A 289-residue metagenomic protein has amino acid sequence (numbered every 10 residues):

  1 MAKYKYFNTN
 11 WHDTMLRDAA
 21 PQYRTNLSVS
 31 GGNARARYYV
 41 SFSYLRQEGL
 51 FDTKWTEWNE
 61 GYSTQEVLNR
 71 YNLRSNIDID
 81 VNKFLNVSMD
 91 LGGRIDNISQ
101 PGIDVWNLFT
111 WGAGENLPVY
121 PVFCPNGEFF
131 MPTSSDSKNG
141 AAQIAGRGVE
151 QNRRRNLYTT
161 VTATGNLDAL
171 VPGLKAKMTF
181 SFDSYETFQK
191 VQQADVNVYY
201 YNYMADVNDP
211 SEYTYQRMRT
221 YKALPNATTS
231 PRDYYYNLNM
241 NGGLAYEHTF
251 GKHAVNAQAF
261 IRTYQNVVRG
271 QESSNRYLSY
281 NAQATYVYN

Functional and structural regions predicted by a protein language model:
A2-K5, F130-N139, E212-T220, N256-F260 (+1 more regions): Active-site-adjacent bridging/hinge elements
Y4-S43, Q47-L50, T64-K138, G148-N156 (+4 more regions): Flexible loop and strand-edge segments within Gram-negative outer membrane beta-barrel domains
L27-V29, L278-V287: Structured alpha-helical segments in the cores of large, soluble enzyme domains
R37, M89, L174, T285-Y286: Secondary-structure boundary/capping motif
S43-R70, I98-L108, F123, N156-Y158 (+2 more regions): Small-side-chain secondary-structure face that scaffolds active or pore-lining regions
